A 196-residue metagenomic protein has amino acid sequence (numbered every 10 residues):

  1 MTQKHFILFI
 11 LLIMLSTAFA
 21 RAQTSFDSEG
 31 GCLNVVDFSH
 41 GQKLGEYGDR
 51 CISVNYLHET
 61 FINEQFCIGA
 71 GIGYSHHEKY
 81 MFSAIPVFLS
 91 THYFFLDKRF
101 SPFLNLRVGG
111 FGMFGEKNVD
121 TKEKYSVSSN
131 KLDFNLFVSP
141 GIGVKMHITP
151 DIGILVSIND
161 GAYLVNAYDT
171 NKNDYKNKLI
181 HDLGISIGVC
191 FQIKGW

Functional and structural regions predicted by a protein language model:
M1-S28, K194-W196: Cleavable N-terminal export/targeting peptides
S25, Q42-Y47, H76-Y80, V127-L132 (+1 more regions): Outer-membrane beta-barrel domain signature
S25-Q42, L183: Transmembrane beta-strand segments of Gram-negative outer membrane beta-barrel proteins
E29, Y47-C51, F61: Short, surface-exposed loop/turn motifs at beta-strand boundaries within globular domains
N34-V36, Y56-T60, D160, H181-D182: Polar/charged side chains located within well-ordered beta-strands of beta-rich proteins
F38, I52-S139, M146-I152, C190-W196: Gram-negative (and chloroplast) outer-membrane scaffold detector with strong preference for beta-barrel transmembrane
V138, G143-W196: Predominantly the C-terminal beta-signal and adjacent terminal strand-loop region of outer-membrane beta-barrel
